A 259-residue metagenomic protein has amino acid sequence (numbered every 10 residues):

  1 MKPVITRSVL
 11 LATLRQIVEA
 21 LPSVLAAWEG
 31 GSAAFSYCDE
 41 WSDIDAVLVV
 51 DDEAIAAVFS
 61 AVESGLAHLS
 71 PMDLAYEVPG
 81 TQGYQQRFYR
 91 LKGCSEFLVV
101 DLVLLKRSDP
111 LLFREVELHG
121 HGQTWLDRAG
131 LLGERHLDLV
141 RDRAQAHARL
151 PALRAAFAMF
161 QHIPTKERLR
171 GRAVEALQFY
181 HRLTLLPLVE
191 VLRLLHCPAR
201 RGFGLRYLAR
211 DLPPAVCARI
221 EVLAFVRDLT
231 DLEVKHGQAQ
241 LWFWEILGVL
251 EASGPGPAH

Functional and structural regions predicted by a protein language model:
M1-A27: Helical scaffold of the NTase/Pol beta-like nucleotidyltransferase catalytic core
K2-P3, V9, L66-E175: Conserved NTP/Mg2+-binding pocket subregion across the NTase superfamily
T13, G30-S32, Y84-R87: Short alpha-helical segments and helix-capping/turn motifs at coil-helix boundaries
Q16-A20, S36-E40, L91: Short secondary-structure boundary/capping segments within folded domains
G31-G65, L102: Catalytic metal-binding acidic patch
D39-S42, R114-V116, F203-L205: Short aromatic-enriched loop/helix-cap "lid" or pocket-rim segments at secondary-structure transitions that line
H136, V140-H259: Conserved nucleotidyltransferase catalytic core and NTase-mimicking acidic/glycine-rich helix/loop elements in nucleic
